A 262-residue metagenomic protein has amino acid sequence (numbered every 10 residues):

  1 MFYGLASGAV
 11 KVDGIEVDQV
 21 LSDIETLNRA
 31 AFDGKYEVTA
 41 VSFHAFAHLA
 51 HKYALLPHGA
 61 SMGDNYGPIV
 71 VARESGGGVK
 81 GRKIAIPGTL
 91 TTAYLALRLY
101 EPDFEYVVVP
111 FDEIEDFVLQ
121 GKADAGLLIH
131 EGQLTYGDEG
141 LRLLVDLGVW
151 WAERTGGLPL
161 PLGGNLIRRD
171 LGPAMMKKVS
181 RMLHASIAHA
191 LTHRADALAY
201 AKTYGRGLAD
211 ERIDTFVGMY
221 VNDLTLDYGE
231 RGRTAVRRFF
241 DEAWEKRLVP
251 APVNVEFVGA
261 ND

Functional and structural regions predicted by a protein language model:
M1-G8, L21, Y66-D124, L128-E131 (+1 more regions): Bilobed "Venus flytrap"/periplasmic-binding protein-like clamshell domains and structurally analogous long
V12-T26: A short beta-strand-loop structural module common to alpha/beta enzyme folds
D23-E25, G34-A47, P110-F111, L128-Q133: Beta->alpha turn/N-cap motifs
K52-A60, K83: A structural signal for short loop-to-beta-strand junctions that line the ligand-binding cleft of periplasmic/secreted
G63-P68, D138-R169, T215, Y220 (+1 more regions): Periplasmic-binding protein-like
G76-R82, W244-V253: Immediate post-signal peptide segment of exported/extracytoplasmic ligand-binding proteins
D112-T203: Pocket-lining segment of extracytoplasmic ligand-binding domains
G172-E242: Secondary-structure end/capping motifs
